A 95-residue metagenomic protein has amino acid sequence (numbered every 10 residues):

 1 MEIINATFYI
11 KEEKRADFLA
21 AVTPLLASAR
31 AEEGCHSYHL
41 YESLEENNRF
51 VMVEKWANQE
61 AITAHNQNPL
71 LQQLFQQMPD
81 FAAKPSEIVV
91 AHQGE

Functional and structural regions predicted by a protein language model:
M1-E2, E95: Absolute protein N-terminus
E2-F8, H39-N66: Short, well-ordered beta-strand segments in beta-rich or mixed alpha/beta enzyme and ligand-binding folds
E13-A16, N47, H65-P69, Q73: Residues at secondary-structure transition points
K14-C35: Short amphipathic alpha-helical segments
V22, N66, F75-M78: Short, flexible helix/strand-to-coil boundary loops that buttress conserved ligand/catalytic motifs in alpha/beta
L40-N48, Q76-E95: Glycine-rich beta-strand-turn "strand-cap" elements at beta-sheet edges
